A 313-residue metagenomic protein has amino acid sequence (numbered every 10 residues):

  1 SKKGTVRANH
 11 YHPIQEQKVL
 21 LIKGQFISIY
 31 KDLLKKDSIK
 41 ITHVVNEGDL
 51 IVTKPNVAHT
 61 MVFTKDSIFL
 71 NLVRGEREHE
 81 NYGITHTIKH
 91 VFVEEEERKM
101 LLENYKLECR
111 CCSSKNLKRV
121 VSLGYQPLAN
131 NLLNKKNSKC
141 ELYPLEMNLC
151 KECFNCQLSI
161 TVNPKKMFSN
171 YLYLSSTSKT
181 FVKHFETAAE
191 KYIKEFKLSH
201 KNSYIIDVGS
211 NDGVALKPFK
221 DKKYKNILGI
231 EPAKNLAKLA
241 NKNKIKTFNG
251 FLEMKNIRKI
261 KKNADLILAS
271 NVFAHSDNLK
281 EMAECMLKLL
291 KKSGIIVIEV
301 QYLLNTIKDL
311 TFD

Functional and structural regions predicted by a protein language model:
S1-I14: Conserved short histidine dyad/triad with adjacent acidic residue
I14-I27, K31-L33: Glycine- and acidic-residue-biased ligand/ion/polar-headgroup-sensing regions
L33-K54: Short acidic-glycine-tyrosine-enriched beta hairpin
V62-K99: Double-stranded beta-helix
L102-T180: N-terminal juxtadomain amphipathic helix that follows a signal peptide/anchor or precedes a small N-terminal auxiliary
L268: A conserved beta-strand element that flanks and buttresses the S-adenosyl-L-methionine
K280-I295: A short glycine-rich, Lys/Arg-flanked "PGG" loop and its adjoining helix->strand segment in the class I
I298-D313: Short, glycine-/aromatic-enriched active-site segment of Class I SAM-dependent methyltransferases
